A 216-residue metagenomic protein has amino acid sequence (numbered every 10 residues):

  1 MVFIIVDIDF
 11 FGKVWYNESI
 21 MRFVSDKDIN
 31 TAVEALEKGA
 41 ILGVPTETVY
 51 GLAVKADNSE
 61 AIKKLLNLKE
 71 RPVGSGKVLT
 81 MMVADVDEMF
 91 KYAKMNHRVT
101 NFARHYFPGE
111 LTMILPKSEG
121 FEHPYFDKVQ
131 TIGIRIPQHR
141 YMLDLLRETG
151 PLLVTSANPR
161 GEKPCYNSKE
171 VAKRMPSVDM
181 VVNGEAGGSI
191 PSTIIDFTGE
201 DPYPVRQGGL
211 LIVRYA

Functional and structural regions predicted by a protein language model:
I4, K13-Y16: Short, positively charged and aromatic/hydrophobic N-terminal segments
I5-D9, V213: Residues marking helix boundaries in flexible regions
Y16-A216: Active-site-adjacent structural elements in enzyme catalytic cores
